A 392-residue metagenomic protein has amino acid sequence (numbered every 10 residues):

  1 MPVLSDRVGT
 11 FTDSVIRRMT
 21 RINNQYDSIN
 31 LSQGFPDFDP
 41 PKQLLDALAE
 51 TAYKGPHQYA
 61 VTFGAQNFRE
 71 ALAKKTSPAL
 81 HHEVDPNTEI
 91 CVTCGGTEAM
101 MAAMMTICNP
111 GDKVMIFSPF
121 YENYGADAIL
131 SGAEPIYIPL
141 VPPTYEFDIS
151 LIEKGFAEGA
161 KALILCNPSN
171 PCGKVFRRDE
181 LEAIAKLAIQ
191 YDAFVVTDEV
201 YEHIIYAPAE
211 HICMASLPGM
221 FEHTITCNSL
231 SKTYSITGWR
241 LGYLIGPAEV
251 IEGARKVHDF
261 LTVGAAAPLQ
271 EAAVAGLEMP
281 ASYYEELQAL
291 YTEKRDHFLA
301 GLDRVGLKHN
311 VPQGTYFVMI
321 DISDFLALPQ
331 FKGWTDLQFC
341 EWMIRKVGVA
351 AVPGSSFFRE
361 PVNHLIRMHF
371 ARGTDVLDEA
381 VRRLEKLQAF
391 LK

Functional and structural regions predicted by a protein language model:
S5-G95, A102, E278-M279, F390-K392: N-terminal small-domain helix-loop-helix segment of the aminotransferase-like
Y26, S131, Q190-Y191, V305 (+2 more regions): Helix C-cap/helix->beta junction micro-motif
K74, M115, K332-G333, W342-A351 (+1 more regions): PLP-dependent enzyme catalytic core of the Aspartate aminotransferase-like
P86, M105-L165, R178: PLP-dependent aminotransferase-like
A133, Q190-A193, F221-E222: A short helix->loop->beta-strand "cap" motif at the edges of active sites that frequently abuts
L140-A207: Active-site phosphate-binding strand-loop segment of PLP-dependent enzymes
L217, E222-T292, D296-K308, K386-A389: Conserved core segment of the aminotransferase class I/II
Y291-T292, V305-K346, I366: Conserved PLP-binding catalytic core of the aspartate aminotransferase-like
